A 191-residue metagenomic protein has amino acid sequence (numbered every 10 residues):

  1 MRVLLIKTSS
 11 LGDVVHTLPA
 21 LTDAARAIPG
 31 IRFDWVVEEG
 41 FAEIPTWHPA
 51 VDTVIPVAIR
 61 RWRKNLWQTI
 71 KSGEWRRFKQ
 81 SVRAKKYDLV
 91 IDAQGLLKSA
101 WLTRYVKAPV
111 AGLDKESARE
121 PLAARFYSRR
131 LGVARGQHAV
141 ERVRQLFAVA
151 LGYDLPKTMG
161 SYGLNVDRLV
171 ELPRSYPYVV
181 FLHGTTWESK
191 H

Functional and structural regions predicted by a protein language model:
M1-H191: Catalytic machinery of carbohydrate-active enzymes, primarily nucleotide-sugar-dependent glycosyltransferases
